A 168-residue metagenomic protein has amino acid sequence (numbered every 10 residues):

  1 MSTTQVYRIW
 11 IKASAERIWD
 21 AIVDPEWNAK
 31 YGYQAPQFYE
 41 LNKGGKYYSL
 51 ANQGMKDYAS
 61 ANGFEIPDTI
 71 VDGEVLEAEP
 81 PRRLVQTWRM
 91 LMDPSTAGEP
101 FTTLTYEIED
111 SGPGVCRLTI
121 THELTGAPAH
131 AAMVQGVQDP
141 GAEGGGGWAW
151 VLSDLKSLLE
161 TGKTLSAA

Functional and structural regions predicted by a protein language model:
M1-A15: Terminal, regulation- and interaction-focused segments at domain boundaries
V6, E26-V71, A167: Short beta-edge strand/loop motif at the mouth of beta-sheet-based domains
A21-I22, A78: Conserved catalytic core of Hanks-type protein kinase domains
Q37, Q53-V115: Hydrophobic-ligand binding "helix-grip"
A51, W88, I120-H122: Residue-level recognition of conserved beta-strand positions in structured domain cores
P94-G145: Beta-strand/loop substructures that line and gate deep hydrophobic ligand-binding cavities in soluble
D154-A168: Short, highly charged C-terminal tails/helix-capping segments
